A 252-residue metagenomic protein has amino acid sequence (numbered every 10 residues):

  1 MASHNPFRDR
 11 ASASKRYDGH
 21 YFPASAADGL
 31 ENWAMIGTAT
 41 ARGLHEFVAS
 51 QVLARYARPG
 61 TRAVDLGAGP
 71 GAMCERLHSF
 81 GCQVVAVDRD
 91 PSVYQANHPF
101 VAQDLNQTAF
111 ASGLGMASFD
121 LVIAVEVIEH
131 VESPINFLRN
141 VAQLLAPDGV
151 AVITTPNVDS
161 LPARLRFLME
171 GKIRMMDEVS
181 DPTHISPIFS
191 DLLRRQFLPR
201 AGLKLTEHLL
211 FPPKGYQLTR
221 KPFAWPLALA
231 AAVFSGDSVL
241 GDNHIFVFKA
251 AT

Functional and structural regions predicted by a protein language model:
M1-A117, L121-V125, I135-L138, I153-T155 (+4 more regions): Conserved N-terminal segment of class I S-adenosyl-L-methionine
E126-H130: A short His-aromatic
P134, P147, P156-V158: Proline-centered helix-kink/hinge sites
N136-V150: A short glycine-rich, Lys/Arg-flanked "PGG" loop and its adjoining helix->strand segment in the class I
V152-M175: Conserved class I S-adenosyl-L-methionine
M169-R195: Conserved catalytic/acceptor-binding region of the Class I
Q196-L203: A structural motif corresponding to the C-terminal end of an alpha-helix and its immediate exit/capping segment
F248-A251: Active-site beta-strand termini and strand-to-loop segments that position acidic
